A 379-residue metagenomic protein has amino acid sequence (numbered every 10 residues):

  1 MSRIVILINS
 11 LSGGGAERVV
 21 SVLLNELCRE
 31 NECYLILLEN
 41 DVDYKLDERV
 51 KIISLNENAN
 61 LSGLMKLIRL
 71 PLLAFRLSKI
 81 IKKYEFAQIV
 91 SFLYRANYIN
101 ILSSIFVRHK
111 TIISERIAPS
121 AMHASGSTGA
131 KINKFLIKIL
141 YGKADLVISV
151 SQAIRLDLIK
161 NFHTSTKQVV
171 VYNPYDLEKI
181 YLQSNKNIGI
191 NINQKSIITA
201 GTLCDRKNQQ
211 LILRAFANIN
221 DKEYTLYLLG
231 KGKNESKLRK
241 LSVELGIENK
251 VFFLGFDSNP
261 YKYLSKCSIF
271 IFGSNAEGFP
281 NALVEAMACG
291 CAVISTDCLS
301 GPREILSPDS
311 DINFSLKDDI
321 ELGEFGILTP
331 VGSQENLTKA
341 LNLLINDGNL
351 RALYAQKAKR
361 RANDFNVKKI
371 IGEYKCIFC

Functional and structural regions predicted by a protein language model:
I6-G14, R18-R69, I154, I159-N161 (+2 more regions): N-terminal strand-loop element at the rim of the active site of nucleotide-sugar-dependent glycosyltransferases
E17-V22, K195, T199-N218, K233-R239: A conserved mid-protein helix/loop that constitutes part of the nucleotide-sugar donor-binding site
I68-L72, K110, P119-K143: Nucleotide-sugar donor phosphate/pyrophosphate-binding loop at the beta->alpha transition of glycosyltransferases
S91-N97, E115: Short His-centered aromatic/hydrophobic patch
A124, L156-K160, S165, V170-N193 (+1 more regions): Acidic anion/phosphate-binding donor-loop and adjacent secondary structure in glycosyltransferase catalytic cores
F256, N275: Aromatic "clamp/platform" in nucleotide-sugar-dependent glycosyltransferases that forms part of the donor/acceptor
S307-Q334, L344-G348: Conserved acidic donor-binding segment of nucleotide-sugar-dependent glycosyltransferases
F325, L343, L350-D364, C376: A short, well-ordered alpha-helix in the C-terminal region of glycosyltransferases
